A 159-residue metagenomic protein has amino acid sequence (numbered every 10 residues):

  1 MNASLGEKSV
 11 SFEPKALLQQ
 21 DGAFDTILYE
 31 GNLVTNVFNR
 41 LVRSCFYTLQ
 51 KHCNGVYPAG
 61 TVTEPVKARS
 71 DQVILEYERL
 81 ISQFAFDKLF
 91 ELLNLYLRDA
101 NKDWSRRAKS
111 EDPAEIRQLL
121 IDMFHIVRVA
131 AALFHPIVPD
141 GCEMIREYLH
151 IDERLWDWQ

Functional and structural regions predicted by a protein language model:
M1-V62, D152-W156: Catalytic adenosine-cofactor/nucleotide-binding cores of aminoacyl-tRNA synthetases and other
S4-L5, I74, E78-I81, L149 (+1 more regions): Generic secondary-structure transition motif, activating predominantly at the C-termini of alpha-helices
A23-V37, V62-R69, S82-L92, D112-I126 (+1 more regions): Secondary-structure capping and boundary motifs in well-ordered enzyme cores
L49-H52, V56, Y77-F84, A100-E111: Secondary-structure edge/capping motif, primarily at the C-terminal ends of alpha-helices and the immediately following
K67-Q72, E76, Y96: Amphipathic alpha-helical assembly/interaction segments
N94-Q159: Basic, alpha-helical terminal appendages of large translation-related enzymes
